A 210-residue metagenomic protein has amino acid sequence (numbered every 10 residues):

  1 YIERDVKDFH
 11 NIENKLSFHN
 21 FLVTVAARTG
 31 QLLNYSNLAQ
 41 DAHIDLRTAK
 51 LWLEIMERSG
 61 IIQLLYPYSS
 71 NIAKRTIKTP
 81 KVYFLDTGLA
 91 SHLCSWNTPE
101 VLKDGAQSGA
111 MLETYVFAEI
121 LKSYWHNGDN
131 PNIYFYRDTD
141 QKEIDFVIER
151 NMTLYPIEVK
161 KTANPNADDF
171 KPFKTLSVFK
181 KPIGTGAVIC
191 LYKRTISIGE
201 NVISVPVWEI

Functional and structural regions predicted by a protein language model:
Y1-L154: Accessory nucleic acid-recognition modules appended to NTPase machines
H92, N166-A167, T195-G199: Switch/connector loops and helix/strand junctions flanking conserved nucleotide-binding motifs in nucleotide-processing
P99-E100, D104, V159, D169-F173: Short, surface-exposed loop/helix-turn segments at secondary-structure junctions that function as lids/hinges flanking
N132, T185, N201-I203: Conserved beta-strand segments of alpha/beta enzyme cores
R137, K160, I189-Y192: Short beta-strand/turn micro-motifs composed of small residues that flank or help shape donor/cofactor-binding pockets
L154-N164: Active-site ExK catalytic segment of metal-dependent nucleases
T162, A167-P182, G186-V188: Short, charged, amphipathic alpha-helix that recurs within catalytic cores of restriction-modification and other
L191-I210: Domain-level recognition of nuclease-like catalytic cores that cleave nucleotide substrates
